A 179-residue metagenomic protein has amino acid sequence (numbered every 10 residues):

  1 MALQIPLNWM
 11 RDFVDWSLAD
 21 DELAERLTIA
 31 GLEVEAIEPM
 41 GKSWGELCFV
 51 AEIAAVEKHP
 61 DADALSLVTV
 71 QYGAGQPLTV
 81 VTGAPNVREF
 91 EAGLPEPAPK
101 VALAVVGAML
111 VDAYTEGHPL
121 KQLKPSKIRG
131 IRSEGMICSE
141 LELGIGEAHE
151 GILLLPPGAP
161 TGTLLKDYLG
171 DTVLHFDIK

Functional and structural regions predicted by a protein language model:
M1-K179: Phosphate-backbone binding interfaces of nucleic-acid-interacting proteins
